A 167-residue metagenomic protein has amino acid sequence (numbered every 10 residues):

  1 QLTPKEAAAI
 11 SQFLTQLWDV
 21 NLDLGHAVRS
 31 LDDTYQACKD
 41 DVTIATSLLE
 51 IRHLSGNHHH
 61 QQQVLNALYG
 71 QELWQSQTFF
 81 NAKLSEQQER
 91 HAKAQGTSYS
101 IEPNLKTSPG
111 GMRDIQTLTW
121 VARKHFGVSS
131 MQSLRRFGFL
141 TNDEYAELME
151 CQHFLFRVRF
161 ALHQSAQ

Functional and structural regions predicted by a protein language model:
Q1-Q167: A nucleotide- and high-energy phosphate-metabolite-utilizing enzyme signature
